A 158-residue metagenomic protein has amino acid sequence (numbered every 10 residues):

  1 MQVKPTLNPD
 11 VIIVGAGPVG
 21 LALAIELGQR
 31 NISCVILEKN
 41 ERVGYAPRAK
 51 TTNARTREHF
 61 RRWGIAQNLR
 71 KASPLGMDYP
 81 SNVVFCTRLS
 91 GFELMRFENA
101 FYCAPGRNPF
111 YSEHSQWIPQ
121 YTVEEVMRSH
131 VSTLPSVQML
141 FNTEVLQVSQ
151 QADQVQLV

Functional and structural regions predicted by a protein language model:
M1-P5: Basic/polar N-terminal segments that are highly enriched at the extreme N-terminus, encompassing both cleavable
T6-I36, E41: N-terminal Rossmann-like FAD-binding beta1-loop-alpha1 element of flavoenzymes
I13, A24, C34, F60 (+4 more regions): Conserved structural-core and active-site-/substrate-pathway-adjacent residues in large, well-folded domains of enzymes
V19, T122, V126, L140: Short, conserved clusters of charged catalytic residues that mark active-site and nucleotide-handling motifs
I32, V43, S132, S136 (+1 more regions): Phosphate-binding active sites in nucleotide-utilizing proteins
Y45-H130: Active-site-adjacent segment of FAD-dependent monooxygenases/related oxidoreductases
R70, Q138-L140: General small-molecule cofactor/ligand-binding pocket signal
F141-Q156: A conserved short coil-to-beta-strand element within the FAD-binding core of flavoproteins
